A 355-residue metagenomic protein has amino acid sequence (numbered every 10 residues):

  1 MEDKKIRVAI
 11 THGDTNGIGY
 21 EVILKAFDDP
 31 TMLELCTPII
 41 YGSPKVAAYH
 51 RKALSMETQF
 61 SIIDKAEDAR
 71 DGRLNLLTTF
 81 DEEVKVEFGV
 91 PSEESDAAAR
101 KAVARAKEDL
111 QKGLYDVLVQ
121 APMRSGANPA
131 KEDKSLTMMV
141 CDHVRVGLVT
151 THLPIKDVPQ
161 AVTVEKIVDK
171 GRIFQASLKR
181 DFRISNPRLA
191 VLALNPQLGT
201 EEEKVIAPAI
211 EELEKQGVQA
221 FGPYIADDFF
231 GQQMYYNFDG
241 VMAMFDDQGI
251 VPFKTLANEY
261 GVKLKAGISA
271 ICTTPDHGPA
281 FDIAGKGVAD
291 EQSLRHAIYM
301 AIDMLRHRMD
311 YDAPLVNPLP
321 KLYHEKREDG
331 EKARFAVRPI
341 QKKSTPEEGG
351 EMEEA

Functional and structural regions predicted by a protein language model:
M1-A355: Anion-binding alpha/beta catalytic cores of soluble intermediary-metabolism enzymes, centered on
